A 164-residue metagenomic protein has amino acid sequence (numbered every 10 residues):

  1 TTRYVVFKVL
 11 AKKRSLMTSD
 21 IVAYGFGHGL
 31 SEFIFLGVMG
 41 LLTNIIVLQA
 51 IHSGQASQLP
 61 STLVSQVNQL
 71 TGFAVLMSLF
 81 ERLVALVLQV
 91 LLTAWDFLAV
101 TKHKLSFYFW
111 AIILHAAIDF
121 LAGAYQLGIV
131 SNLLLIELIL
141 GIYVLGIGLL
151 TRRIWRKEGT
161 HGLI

Functional and structural regions predicted by a protein language model:
T1-F26: Internal transmembrane alpha-helix with an interfacial aromatic "cap," most often the third helix
T2-R3, F7, A11, G40-T43 (+3 more regions): Membrane-water interface at transmembrane helix exits
V22-L36, W110-D119: Small-polar-interrupted transmembrane alpha-helices in polytopic inner-membrane proteins
G25-L59: Transmembrane alpha-helix/helix-exit interface in multi-pass inner-membrane proteins
S53-A74: Extracytosolic (periplasmic/ER-lumenal) interhelical loops and adjacent juxtamembrane/interface segments of multi-pass
Q69-V87: A loop-to-helix transmembrane entry motif
E81-K157: Functionally important transmembrane alpha-helices
G159-I164: Short, highly charged, low-complexity non-transmembrane loops/tails of multi-pass membrane proteins
